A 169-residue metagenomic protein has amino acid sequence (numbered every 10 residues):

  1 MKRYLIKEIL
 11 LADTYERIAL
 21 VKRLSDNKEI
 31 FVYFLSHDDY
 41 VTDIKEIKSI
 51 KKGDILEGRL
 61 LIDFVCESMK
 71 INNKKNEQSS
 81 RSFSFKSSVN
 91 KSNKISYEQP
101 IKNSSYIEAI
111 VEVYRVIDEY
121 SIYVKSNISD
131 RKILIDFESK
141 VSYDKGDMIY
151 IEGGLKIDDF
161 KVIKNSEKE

Functional and structural regions predicted by a protein language model:
M1-Y15, E77-Y120, I128, M148-I151: Structural detector for short beta-strands of small beta-barrel domains
L5, I55-E57, K70, I110-R115 (+4 more regions): Ser/Thr- (and often Asn-) enriched beta-sheet segments in non-cytosolic proteins
L11-Y15, D63-N72, R115-S121, F160-V162: Single-stranded nucleic-acid-binding OB-fold domains
I18-S88: Acidic (E/D-rich), amphipathic helical modules within compact regulatory domains
V21, V32, V41, V65 (+5 more regions): Extended aliphatic helical segments
D26-I50, Y123-D159: Beta-strand/loop nucleic-acid-binding surfaces
R59-C66, G153-K164, E169: Short, charged beta-turn/beta-strand-edge "cap" motif at the junction between a beta-strand and an adjacent loop
